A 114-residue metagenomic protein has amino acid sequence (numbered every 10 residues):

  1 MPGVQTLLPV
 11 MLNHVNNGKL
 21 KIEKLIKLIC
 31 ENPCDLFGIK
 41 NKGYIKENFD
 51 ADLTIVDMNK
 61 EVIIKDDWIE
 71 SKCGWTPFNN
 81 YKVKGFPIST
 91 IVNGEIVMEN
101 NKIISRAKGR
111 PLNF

Functional and structural regions predicted by a protein language model:
M1-N59: His/Asp/Glu-enriched, well-ordered alpha-helical/loop segment that forms or immediately abuts the divalent-metal
D50-K102, R106-P111: C-terminal cap of metal-dependent C-N hydrolases
